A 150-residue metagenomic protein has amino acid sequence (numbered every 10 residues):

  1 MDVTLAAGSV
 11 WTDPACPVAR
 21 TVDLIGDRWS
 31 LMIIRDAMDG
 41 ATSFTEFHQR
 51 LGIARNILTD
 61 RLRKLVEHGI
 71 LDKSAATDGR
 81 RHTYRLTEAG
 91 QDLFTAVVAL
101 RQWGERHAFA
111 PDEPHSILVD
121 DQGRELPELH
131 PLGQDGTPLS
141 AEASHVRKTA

Functional and structural regions predicted by a protein language model:
M1, V98, Q102-A150: C-terminal regulatory/oligomerization modules of transcriptional regulators
M1-D13: N-terminal intrinsically disordered/low-complexity leader segments
P14-A54: N-terminal helix-turn-helix DNA-binding core of bacterial DNA-binding proteins
T21, L31, H68, V97-H107: Alpha-helical linker/hinge and terminal dimerization helices associated with HTH transcriptional regulators
G26, T77-V97: Basic, amphipathic "hinge/linker" alpha-helix immediately C-terminal to the N-terminal HTH DNA-binding motif
F44, H48-A75, R80: Canonical helix-turn-helix DNA-binding module
